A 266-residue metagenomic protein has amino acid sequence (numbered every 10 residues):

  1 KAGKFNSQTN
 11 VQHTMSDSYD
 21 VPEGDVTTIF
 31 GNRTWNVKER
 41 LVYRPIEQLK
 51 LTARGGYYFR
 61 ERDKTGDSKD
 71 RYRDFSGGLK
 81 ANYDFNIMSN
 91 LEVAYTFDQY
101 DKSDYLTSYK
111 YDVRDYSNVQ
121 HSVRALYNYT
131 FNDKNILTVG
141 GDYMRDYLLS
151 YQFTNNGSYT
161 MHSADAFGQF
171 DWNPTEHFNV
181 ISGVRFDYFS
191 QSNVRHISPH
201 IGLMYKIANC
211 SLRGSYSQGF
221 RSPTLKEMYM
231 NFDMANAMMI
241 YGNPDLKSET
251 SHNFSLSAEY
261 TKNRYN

Functional and structural regions predicted by a protein language model:
K1-S18, N90, V113-R114, G157 (+5 more regions): Short intrinsically disordered, low-complexity coil segments enriched in acidic
A2-K4, H13-D17, Y57-E61, F97-D101 (+7 more regions): Transmembrane beta-strands of outer-membrane beta-barrel pores
A2-Y72: Periplasmic-side early beta-strands and strand-to-turn transitions of outer-membrane beta-barrels
V26-G31, E61, G66-K69, S103-L106 (+5 more regions): Outer-membrane beta-barrel domain signature, especially the mid-to-C-terminal portions of large Gram-negative OMP
V42-F59, R71-H196, M204-K206, N266: Face-selective signature of the C-terminal outer-membrane beta-barrel domain
K69-D84, Y116-V119, S192, S211 (+1 more regions): Outer-membrane beta-barrel signature, preferentially recognizing the C-terminal barrel domain of Gram-negative
